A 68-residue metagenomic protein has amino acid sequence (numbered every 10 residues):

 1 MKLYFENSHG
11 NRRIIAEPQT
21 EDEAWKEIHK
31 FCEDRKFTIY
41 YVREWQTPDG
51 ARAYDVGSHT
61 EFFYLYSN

Functional and structural regions predicted by a protein language model:
M1-R12: Short aromatic-glycine-(Arg/Gly/Cys) micro-motifs in beta-strand/loop hairpins
G10-D22: A short, exposed loop/beta-hairpin motif centered on an aromatic-Gly-Thr core
P18, K26, A53-D55: Short stretches within intrinsically disordered, low-complexity N-terminal or propeptide regions
D22-W25, F62: A short local loop/turn or secondary-structure capping micro-motif enriched for an aromatic residue
C32-N68: Short, mixed-charge low-complexity intrinsically disordered segments
